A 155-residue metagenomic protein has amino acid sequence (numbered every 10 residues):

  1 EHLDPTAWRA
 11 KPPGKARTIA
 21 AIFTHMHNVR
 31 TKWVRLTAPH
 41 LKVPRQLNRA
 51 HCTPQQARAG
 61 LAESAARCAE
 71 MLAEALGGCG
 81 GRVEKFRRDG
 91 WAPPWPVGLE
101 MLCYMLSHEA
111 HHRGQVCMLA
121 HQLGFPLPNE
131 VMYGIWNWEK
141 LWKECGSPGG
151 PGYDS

Functional and structural regions predicted by a protein language model:
E1, R30-V34, A62-A73, G80 (+2 more regions): Structural signal for well-ordered, non-membrane alpha-helices
P5-L47, R88-S155: Short, contiguous alpha-helical
R35-G78: Helix-adjacent hinge/juxtasegments
E74-A92: Acidic catalytic patch
